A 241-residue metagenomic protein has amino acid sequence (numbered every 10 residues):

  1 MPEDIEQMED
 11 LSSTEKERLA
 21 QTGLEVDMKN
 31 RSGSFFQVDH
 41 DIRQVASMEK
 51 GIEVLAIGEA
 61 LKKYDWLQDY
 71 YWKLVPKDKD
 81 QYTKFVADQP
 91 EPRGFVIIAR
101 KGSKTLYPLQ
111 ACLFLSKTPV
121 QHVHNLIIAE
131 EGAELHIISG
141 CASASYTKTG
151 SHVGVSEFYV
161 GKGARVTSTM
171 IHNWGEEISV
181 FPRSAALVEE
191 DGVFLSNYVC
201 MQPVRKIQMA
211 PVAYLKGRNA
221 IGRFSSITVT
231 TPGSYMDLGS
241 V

Functional and structural regions predicted by a protein language model:
M1-E91, R100: Long, low-complexity, mixed-charge
K73-V241: Conserved beta-strand/loop scaffold segments within soluble protein domains that form the structured core and edges
